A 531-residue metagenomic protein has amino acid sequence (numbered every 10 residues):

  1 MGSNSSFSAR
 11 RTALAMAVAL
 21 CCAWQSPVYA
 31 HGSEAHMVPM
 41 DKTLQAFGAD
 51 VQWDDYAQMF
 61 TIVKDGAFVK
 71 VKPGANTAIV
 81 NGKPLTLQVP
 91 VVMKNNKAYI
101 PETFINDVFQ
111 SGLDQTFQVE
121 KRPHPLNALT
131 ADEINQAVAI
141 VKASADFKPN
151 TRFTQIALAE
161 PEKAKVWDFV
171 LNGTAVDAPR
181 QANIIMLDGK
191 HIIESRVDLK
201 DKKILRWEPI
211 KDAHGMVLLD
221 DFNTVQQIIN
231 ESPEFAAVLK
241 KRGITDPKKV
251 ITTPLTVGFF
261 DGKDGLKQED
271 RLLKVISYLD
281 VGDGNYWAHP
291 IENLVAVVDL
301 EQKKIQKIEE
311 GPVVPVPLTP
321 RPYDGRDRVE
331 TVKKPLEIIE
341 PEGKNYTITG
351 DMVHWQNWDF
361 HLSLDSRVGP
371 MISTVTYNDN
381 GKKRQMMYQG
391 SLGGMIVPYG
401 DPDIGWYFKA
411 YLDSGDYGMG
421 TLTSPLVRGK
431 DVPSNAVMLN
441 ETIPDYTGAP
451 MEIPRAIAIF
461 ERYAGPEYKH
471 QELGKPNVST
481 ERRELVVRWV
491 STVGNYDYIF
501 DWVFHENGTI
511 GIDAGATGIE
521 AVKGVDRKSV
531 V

Functional and structural regions predicted by a protein language model:
G2-R122: Primary recognition of N-terminal secretory signal peptides and signal-anchoring hydrophobic helices
S33-V38, M93-Y99, G173-P179, D188 (+1 more regions): Short, low-complexity cationic-aromatic patches
D41-Q45, T103, D107, N135 (+5 more regions): Solvent-exposed, polar/charged alpha-helical surfaces in well-ordered, non-transmembrane soluble domains, broadly
D50-Y56, V69-T77, G112-V119, K148-P149 (+4 more regions): Extended intrinsically disordered, low-complexity coil regions enriched in Ser, Thr, Gly, Ala and often Pro
M59-I62, A75-N81, I184, V353 (+1 more regions): Short polybasic amphipathic segments
V63-G66, E120-T245: Post-signal-peptide, soluble extracytosolic/periplasmic N-terminal scaffold domains of envelope/secretory systems
K72-A78, Q88-K94, D198-K203, I229 (+3 more regions): A short, sequence-level motif marking secondary-structure junctions
K163, G215-V531: Beta-strand/loop-rich accessory regions of lumenal/periplasmic or secreted enzymes, predominantly carbohydrate-active
